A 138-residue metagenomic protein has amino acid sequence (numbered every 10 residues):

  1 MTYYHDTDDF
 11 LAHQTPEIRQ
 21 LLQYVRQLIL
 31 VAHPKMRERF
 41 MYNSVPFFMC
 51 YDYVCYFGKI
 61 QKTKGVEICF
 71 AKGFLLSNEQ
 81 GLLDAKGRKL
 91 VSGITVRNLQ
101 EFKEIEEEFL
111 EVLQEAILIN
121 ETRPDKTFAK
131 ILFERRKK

Functional and structural regions predicted by a protein language model:
M1-K138: Charge-dense, helix-prone N-terminal extensions
